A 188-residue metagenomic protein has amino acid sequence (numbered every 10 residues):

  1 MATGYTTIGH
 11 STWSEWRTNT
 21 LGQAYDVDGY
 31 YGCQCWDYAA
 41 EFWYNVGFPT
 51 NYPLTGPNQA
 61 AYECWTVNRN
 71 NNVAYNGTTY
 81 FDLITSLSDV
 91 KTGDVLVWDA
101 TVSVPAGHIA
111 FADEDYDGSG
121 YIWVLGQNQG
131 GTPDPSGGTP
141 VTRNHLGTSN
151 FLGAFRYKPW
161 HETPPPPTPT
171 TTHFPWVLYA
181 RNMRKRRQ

Functional and structural regions predicted by a protein language model:
A2-G118, L125: Secreted/periplasmic proteins that engage bacterial cell-wall peptidoglycan
T3-A24, G107-M183: Aromatic- and glycine-rich peptidoglycan recognition patches
R187-Q188: C-terminal membrane-anchoring or membrane-association module
